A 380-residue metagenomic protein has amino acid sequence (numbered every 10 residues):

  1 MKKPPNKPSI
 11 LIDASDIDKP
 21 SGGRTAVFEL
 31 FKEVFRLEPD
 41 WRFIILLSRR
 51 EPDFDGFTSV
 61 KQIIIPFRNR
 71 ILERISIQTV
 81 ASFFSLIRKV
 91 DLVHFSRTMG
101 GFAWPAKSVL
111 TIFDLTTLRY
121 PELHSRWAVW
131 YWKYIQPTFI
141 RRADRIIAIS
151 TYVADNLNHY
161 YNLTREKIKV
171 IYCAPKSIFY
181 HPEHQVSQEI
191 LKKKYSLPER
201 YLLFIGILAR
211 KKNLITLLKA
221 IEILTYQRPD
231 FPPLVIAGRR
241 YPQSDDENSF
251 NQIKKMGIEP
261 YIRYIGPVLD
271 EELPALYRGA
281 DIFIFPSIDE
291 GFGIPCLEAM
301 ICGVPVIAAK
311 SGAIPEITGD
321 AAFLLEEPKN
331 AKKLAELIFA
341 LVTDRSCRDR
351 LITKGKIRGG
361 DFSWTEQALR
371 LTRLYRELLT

Functional and structural regions predicted by a protein language model:
K2-T380: Carbohydrate transferase catalytic cores enriched for Leloir-type hexosyltransferases
